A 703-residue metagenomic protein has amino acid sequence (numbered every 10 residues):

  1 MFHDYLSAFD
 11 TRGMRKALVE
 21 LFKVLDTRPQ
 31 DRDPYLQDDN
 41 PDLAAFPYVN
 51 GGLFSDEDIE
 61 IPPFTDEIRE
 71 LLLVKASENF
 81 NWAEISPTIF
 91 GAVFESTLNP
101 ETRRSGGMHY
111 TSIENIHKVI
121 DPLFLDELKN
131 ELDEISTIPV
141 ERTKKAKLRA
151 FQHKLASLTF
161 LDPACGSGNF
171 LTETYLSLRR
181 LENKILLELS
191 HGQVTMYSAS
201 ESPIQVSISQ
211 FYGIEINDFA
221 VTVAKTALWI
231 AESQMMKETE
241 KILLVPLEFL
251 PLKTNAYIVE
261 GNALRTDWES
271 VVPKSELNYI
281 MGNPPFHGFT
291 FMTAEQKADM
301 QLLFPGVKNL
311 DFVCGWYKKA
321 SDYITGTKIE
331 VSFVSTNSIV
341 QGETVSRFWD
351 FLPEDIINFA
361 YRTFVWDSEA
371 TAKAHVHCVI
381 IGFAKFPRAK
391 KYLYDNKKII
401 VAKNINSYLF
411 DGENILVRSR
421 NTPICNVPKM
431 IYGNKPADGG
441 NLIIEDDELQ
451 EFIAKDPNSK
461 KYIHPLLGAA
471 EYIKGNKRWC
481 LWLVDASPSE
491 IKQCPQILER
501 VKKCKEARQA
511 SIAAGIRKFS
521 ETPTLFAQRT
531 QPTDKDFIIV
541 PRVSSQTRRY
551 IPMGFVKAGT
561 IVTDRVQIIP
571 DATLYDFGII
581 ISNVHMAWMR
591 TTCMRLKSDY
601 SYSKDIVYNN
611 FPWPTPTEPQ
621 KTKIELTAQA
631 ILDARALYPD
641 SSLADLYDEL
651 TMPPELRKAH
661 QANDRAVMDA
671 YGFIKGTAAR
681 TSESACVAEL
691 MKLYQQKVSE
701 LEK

Functional and structural regions predicted by a protein language model:
M1-S177, Q210, I214-V223, A227 (+13 more regions): Preference for the N-terminal adenyl/adenosyl cofactor-binding alpha/beta module
H3-R12, K23-L25, P29-Q30, T172 (+13 more regions): Signature of N6-adenine DNA methyltransferases within the class I
L73-F80, S96-E114, L155-C165, Q205-I214 (+9 more regions): Glycine- and acidic
L132-F151, E182-I204, E232-T254: Short mixed-charge
R149, S202-Q205, I258-N262, T266 (+1 more regions): Catalytic cores of nucleotide-enabled group-transfer and carboxylate-activating enzymes in metabolic and assembly-line
C165, Q496-C504, S520, N610-K703: Non-catalytic DNA-recognition/assembly elements of restriction-modification systems
S202-E215, L250, T254-G261: P-loop NTPase motor core
C314, K391, K397-L626, Q696-K703: Polybasic, glycine- and aromatic-enriched phosphate-binding surface used to engage nucleic acids
